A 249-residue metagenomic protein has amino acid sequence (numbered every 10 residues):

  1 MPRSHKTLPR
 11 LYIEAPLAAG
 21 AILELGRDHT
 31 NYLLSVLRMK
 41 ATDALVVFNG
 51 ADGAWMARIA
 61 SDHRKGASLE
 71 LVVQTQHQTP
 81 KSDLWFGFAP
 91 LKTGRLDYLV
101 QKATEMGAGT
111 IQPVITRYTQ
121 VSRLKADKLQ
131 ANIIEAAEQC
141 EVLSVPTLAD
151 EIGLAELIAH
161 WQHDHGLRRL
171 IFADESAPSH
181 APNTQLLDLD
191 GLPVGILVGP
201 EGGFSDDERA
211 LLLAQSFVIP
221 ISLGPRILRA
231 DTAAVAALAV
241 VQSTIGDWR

Functional and structural regions predicted by a protein language model:
M1-Q76: N-terminal positively charged helical leader segments and presequences
R10, I22, A44, A67 (+6 more regions): Structural motif
A15-P16, R27-D28, G50-A51, P90 (+3 more regions): Fold-independent oxyanion-binding glycine-rich loops and adjacent beta-strand/coil segments at enzyme active sites
Q76-F172: RNA substrate-binding interface of SAM-dependent RNA methyltransferases
D164-L211, F217-S222: Active-site/ligand-binding-proximal alpha/beta "capping" segment
D206-R249: Structured adenosyl-cofactor binding patch, chiefly the S-adenosyl-L-methionine
